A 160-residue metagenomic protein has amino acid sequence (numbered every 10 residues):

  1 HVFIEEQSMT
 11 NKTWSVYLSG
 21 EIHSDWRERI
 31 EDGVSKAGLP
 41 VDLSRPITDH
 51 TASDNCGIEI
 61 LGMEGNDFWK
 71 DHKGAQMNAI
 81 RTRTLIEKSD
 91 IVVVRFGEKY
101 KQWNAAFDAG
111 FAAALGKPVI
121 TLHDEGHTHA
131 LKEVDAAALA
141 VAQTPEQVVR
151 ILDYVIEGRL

Functional and structural regions predicted by a protein language model:
V2-L160: Conserved catalytic or regulatory cores that recognize and/or transform ribose-phosphate-containing ligands
